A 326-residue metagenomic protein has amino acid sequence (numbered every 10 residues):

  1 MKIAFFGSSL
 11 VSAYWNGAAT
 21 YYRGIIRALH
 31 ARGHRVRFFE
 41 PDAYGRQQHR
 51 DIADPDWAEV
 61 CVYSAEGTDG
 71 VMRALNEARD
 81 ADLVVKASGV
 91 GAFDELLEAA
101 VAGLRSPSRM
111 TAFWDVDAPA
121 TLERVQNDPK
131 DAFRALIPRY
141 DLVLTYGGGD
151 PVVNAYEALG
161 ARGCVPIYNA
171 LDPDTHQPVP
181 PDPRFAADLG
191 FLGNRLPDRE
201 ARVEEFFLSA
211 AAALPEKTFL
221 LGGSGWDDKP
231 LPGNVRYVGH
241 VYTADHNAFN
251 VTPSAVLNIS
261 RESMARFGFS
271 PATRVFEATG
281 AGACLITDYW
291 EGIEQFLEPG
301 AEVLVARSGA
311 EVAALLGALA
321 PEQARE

Functional and structural regions predicted by a protein language model:
M1-W15: Nucleotide-activated donor-dependent transferases that construct or modify glycoconjugates
G7-S9, A19-R27, R32, R37-G160 (+1 more regions): Extended catalytic core of nucleotide-activated donor transferases of GT-like folds
G7-V11, Y21-G24, F39-R46, R50-W57 (+3 more regions): Catalytic binding pocket for nucleotide-activated donors in carbohydrate/polymer assembly enzymes
Y14-A28, R202-F206, P271: Conserved alpha-helical elements of sugar-nucleotide-dependent glycosyltransferases
I167-A170: Carbohydrate-associated surface elements
D172-A255, A265: Conserved catalytic-core segment of nucleotide-activated headgroup transferases in glycan assembly
